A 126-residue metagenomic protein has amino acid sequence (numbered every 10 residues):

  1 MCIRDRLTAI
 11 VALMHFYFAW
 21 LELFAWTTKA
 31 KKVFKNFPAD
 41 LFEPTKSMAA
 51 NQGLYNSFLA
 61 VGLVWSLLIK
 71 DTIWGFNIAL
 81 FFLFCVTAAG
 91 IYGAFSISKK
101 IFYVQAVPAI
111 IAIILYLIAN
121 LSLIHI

Functional and structural regions predicted by a protein language model:
M1-D5, I124-I126: Conserved small/polar residues in nucleotide/adenosyl-binding loops
R4-F24: N-terminal signal-anchor transmembrane alpha helix
L23-K31, D71-T72, S98, F102 (+1 more regions): Transmembrane helix-loop junctions in multipass membrane proteins, especially transporters and channels
L23-T45: Cytosolic, membrane-interface loops and tails of multi-pass inner-membrane proteins
F42-F58: Interfacial helix-start motif at the membrane-water boundary
N56-G93: Mid-chain, well-packed structural core segment of small domains
V86-V107: C-terminal structural segments of small proteins and small subunits
P108-N120: Small-residue-rich segments of transmembrane alpha-helices in multi-pass membrane proteins, especially helix faces
